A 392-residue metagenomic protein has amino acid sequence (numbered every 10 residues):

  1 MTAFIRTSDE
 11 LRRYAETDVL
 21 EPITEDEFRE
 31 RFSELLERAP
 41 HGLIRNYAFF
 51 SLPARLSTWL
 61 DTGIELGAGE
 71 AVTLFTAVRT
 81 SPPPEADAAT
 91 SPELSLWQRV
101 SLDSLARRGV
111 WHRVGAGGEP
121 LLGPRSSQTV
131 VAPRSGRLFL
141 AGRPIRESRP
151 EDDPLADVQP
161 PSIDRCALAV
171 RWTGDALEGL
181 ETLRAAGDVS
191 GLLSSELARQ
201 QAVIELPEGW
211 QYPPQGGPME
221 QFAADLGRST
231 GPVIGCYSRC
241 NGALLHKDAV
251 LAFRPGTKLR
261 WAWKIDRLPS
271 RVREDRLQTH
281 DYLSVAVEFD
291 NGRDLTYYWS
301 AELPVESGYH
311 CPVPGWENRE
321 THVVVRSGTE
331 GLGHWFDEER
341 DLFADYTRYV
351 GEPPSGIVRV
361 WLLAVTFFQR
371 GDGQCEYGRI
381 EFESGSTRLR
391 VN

Functional and structural regions predicted by a protein language model:
T2-L197, Q278-H280, A301-P312: Acidic, Ser/Thr/Pro
P40-F49, E220-L245: Short carbohydrate-recognition loop motifs
R55-T58, T62, V233-P255, L268-S270 (+1 more regions): Secreted extracellular polysaccharide-interacting domains
I64-G67, D248-L259, T329-L332: Extracellular/lumenal carbohydrate-interaction signature centered on repeated Trp-anchored short motifs
A77-T80, R143-I145, A262-L268, D290 (+1 more regions): Solvent-exposed strand-to-loop "edge" motifs in beta-rich extracellular domains
L140, E147-P150, L277-V285, R319 (+2 more regions): Extracellular beta-strand ligand-recognition surfaces/modules
R171-L193, R293-V313, L332, T366-N392: Extracellular polysaccharide-targeting segments
D266-H334, G373-E376: Extracellular ligand-binding interfaces
